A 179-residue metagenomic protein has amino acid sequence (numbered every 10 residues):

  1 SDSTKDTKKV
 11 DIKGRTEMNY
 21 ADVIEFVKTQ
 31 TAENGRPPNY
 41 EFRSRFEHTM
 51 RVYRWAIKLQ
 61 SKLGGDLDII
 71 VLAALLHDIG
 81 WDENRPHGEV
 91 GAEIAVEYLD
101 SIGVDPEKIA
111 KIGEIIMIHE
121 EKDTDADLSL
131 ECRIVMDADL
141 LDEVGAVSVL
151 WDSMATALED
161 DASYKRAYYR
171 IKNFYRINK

Functional and structural regions predicted by a protein language model:
D2-K8, K13: Short, low-complexity, charge-dense intrinsically disordered segments
E17-D22, R36-L63, L76, V104 (+1 more regions): Divalent metal-dependent phosphate-bond-processing catalytic cores, especially two-metal-ion Mg2+/Mn2+ enzymes that act
T29-R36: N-terminal intrinsically disordered/low-complexity leader segments
V52, H87-S101: An active-site-proximal "capping" alpha-helix that borders the catalytic cofactor pocket
L67-H87, G91, I112-E121: His-Asp-centered metal-binding catalytic motifs of divalent-metal-dependent phosphohydrolases/nucleases
D105-I109: Membrane-interface starts of transmembrane alpha-helices
